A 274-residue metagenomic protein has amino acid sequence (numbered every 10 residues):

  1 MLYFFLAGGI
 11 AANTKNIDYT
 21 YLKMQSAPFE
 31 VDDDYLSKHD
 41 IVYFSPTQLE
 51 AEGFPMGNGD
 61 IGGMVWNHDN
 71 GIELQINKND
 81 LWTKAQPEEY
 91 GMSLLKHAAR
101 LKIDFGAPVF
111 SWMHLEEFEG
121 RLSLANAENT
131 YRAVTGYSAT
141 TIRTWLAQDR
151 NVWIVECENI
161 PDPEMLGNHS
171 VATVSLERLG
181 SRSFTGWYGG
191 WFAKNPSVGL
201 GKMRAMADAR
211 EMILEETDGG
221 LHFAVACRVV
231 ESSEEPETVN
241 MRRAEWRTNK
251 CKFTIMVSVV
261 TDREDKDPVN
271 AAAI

Functional and structural regions predicted by a protein language model:
M1-G8: Bacterial N-terminal signal peptides
N13-I274: Aromatic-residue-lined binding/catalytic grooves and analogous aromatic/hydrophobic interfacial grooves in multimeric
